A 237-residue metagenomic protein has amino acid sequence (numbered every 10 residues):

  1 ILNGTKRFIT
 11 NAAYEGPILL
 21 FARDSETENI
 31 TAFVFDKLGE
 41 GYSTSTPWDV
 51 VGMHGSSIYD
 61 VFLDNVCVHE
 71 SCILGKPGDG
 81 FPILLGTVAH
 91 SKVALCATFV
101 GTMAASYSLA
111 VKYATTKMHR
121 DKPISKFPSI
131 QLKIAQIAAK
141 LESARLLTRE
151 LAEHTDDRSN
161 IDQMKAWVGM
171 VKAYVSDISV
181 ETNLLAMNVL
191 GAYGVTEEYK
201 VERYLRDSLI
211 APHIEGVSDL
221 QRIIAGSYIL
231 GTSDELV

Functional and structural regions predicted by a protein language model:
N3-T44: A short core secondary-structure module
K6, G52-M53, K92: Active-site PLP-lysine loop of aminotransferase-like
T10-Y14, D24-T27, V51-G55, G75-P77 (+1 more regions): Solvent-exposed alpha-helices and their adjacent loops that cap or buttress functional pockets in soluble metabolic
A32, T44-T46, H69-P77, V237: Short, charged, solvent-exposed linker or helix-capping segments at domain edges/interfaces that act as flexible hinges
L38-H69: Flexible, small-/acidic-enriched active-site or ligand-binding loops
Y59-G86: A short, charged helix-loop
A89-V237: Alpha-helical interface subdomain recognition
